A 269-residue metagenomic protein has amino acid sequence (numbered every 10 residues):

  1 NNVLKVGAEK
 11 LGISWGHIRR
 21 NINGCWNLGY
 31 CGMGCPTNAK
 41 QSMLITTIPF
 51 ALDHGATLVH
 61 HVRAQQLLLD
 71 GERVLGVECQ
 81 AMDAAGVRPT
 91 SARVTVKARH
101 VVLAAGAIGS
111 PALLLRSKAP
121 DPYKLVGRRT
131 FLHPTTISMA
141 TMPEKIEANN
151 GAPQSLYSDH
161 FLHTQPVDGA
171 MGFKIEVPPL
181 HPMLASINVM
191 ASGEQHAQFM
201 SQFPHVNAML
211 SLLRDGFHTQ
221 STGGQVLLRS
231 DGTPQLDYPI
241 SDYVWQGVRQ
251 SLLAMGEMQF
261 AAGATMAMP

Functional and structural regions predicted by a protein language model:
N1-Q66, V74, A267-P269: Conserved redox-cofactor binding core of oxidoreductases
N2, I45-T46, I108, K124 (+1 more regions): Residue-level marker for well-ordered alpha-helical positions
K5, I48, L52, L114 (+2 more regions): Non-transmembrane alpha-helical segments in soluble domains of secreted/periplasmic/extracellular proteins
L11, A119, E257-P269: Surface-exposed helix-capping loop/turn segments at secondary-structure junctions
G34-Q41, L103-A104, S241-W245: Hydrophobic alpha-helical scaffolding
T37-N38, D53, V62, Q66-L67 (+2 more regions): Glycine-rich loop(s) and the adjacent beta-strand/alpha-helix scaffold that form part
E72-E78: Short, hydrophobic/aromatic-rich segments at coil-to-beta transitions
A98, Y123-Q259, M266: FAD cofactor-binding and catalytic pocket of flavoenzymes
